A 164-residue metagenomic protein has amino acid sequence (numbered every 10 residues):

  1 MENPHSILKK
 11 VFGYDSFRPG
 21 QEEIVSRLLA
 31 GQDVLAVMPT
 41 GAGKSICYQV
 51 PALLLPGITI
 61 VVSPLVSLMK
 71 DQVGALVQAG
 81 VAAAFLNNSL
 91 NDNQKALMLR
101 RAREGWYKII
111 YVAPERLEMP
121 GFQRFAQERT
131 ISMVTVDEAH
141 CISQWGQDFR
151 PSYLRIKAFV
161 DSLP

Functional and structural regions predicted by a protein language model:
M1-P39: Conserved pre-motif I regulatory segment
H5, T59-V61, V66-M119: Conserved nucleic-acid-binding Ia/Ib motif block in the N-terminal RecA-like helicase ATPase lobe
G31-V50, I60-S63: Walker A/P-loop
D33-L35, I58-I60, K108-I109, M133: Residue-level preference for the first positions of well-ordered beta-strands
P39-G41, E138-C141, K157-P164: Conserved helicase ATPase motor motifs in RecA-like P-loop NTPase domains
A42, Q49, L90-M133, C141-Q147: Conserved helix/coil segment N-terminal to the catalytic DExD/H
A52-L54, L76-Q78, R100-G105, R124-R129 (+2 more regions): Conserved catalytic network of the ASCE P-loop NTPase/AAA+ motor domain
Q147-R155: Substrate-gripping "pore-loop 1 plus following alpha2 helix"
